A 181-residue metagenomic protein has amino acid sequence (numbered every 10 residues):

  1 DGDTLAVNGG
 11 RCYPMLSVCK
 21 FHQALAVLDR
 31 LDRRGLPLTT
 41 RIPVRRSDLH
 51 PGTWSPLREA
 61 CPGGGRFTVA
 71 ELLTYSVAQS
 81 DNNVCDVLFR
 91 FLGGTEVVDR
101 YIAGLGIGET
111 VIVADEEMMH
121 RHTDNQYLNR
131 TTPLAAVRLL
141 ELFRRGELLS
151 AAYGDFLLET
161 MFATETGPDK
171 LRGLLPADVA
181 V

Functional and structural regions predicted by a protein language model:
D1-G9: A short, well-structured edge-of-sheet supersecondary motif
P14-I42, S76: Active-site SXXK
H22, A26, T68-Y75, N83 (+5 more regions): Extracytoplasmic/secreted proteins, especially bacterial periplasmic and envelope-associated proteins
D29-L49, T95, D99, S150-G154: Short, well-structured active-site flanking segments
L49-V87, T95, Q126: Conserved catalytic neighborhood of penicillin-recognizing serine enzymes
G65, D86-L148: Mid-domain, small-residue-enriched loop/turn segments at the edges of structured enzyme/sensor domains
Y153-T166: Small-residue-rich helix-loop
P168-V181: Short, Gly/Ser/Thr-enriched beta-strand-loop segments that form substrate-interacting elements of hydrolase/peptidase
